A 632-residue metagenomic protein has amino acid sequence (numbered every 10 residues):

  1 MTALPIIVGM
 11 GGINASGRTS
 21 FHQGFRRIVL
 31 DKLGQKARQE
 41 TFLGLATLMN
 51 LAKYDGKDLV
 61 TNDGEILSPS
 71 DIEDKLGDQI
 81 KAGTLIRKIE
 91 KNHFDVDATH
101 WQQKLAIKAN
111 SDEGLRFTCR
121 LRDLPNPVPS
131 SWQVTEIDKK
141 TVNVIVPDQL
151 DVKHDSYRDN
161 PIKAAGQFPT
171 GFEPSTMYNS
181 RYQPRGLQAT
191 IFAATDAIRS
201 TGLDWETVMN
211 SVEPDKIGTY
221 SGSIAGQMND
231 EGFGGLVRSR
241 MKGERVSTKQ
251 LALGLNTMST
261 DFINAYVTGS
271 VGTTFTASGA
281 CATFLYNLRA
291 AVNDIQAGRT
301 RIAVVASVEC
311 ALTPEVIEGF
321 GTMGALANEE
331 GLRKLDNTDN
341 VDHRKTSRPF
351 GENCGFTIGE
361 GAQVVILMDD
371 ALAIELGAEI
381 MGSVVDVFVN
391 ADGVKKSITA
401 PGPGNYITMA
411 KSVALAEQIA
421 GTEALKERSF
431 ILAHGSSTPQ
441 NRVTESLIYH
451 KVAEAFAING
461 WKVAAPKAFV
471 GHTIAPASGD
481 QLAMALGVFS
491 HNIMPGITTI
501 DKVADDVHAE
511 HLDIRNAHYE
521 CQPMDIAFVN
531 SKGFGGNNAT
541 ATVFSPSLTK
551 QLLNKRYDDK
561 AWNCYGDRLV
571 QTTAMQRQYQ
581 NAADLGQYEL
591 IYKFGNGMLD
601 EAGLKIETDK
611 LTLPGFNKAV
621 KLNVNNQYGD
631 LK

Functional and structural regions predicted by a protein language model:
A3-A15, H22, G331-A424, S429-F430 (+1 more regions): Condensing-enzyme catalytic core mediating Claisen C-C bond formation in acyl metabolism
I28-S221, M228, I407-E427, Y628-K632: Conserved active-site "lid/cap" helical segment
F42-T47, A98, V144-Q188, G226-A290 (+3 more regions): Conserved catalytic cysteine-centered active-site region of acyl-thioester-dependent Claisen-condensing enzymes
A189-L203, N256, T260, F275-E309 (+4 more regions): Active-site-proximal alpha-helical scaffold in enzymes
A194, T219, F284, A291 (+7 more regions): Conserved small-residue
T207-G218, T273-G279, T300-V308, E379-F388 (+5 more regions): Beta-strand segments within the central parallel beta-sheet cores of soluble alpha/beta enzyme folds
R299-C354, V387-P401, A433-R442, N459-H511: Acyl-CoA/ACP chain-elongation machinery
V488-G535, A539-T540, T549, N554 (+1 more regions): Internal helix-turn-beta structural module
